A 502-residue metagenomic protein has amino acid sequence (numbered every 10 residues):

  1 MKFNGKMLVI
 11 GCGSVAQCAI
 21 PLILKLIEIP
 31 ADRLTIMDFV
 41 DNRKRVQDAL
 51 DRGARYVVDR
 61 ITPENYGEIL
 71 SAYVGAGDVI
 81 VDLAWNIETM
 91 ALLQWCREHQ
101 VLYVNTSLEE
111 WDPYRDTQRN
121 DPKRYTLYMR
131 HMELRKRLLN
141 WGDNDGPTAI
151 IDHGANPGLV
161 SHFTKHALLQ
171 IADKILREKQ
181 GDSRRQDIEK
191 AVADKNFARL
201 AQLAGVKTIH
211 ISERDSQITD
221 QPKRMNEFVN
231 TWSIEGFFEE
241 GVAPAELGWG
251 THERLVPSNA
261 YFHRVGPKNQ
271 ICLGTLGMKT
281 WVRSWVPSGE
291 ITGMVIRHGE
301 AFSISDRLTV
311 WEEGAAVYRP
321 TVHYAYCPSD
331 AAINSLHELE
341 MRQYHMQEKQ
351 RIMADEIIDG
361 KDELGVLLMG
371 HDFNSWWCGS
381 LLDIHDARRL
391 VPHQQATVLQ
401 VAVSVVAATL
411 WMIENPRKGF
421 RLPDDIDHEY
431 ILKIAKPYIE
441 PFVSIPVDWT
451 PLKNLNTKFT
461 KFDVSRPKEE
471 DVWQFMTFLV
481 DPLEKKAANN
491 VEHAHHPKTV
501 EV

Functional and structural regions predicted by a protein language model:
M7-P21: Glycine-rich adenosine-cofactor-binding loop
E28-D48: NAD(P)-binding Rossmann-fold cofactor-contacting core
D51-E64: Rossmann-fold cofactor-recognition segment
I61, V79-T89: N-terminal glycine-rich "phosphate-gripper" loop used for MgATP/nucleotide binding and carboxylate activation
I61-Y73: Conserved Rossmann-fold cofactor-binding substructure of NAD(P)-dependent oxidoreductases
I87-E98, T106-D145: Rossmann-fold NAD(P)-binding glycine/threonine-rich loop
D121-A201, S404-T409: Adenosine-phosphate binding glycine-rich loop
Q170-V502: C-terminal catalytic/substrate-binding lobe primarily of soluble NAD(P)-dependent oxidoreductases
